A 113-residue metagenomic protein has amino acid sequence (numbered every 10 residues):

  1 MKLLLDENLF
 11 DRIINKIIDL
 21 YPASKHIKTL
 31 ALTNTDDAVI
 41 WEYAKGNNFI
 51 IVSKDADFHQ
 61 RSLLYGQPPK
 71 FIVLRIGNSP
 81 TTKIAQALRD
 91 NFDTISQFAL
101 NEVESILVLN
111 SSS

Functional and structural regions predicted by a protein language model:
K2-I50: N-terminal first-folded block
L5-D6, S53-K54, I76: Small/polar loops that bind or transfer phosphate-bearing groups
D37-V39, F58-H59, D93-T94: A generic local structural motif
K45-S62: Acidic, metal-binding active-site segment of PIN/NYN-like and related structure-specific nucleases
I50, L64, I95-F98: Histidine kinase transmitter module recognition
R61-K70: Ligand-binding "clamshell"
P69-S113: C-terminal structural segments of small proteins and small subunits
